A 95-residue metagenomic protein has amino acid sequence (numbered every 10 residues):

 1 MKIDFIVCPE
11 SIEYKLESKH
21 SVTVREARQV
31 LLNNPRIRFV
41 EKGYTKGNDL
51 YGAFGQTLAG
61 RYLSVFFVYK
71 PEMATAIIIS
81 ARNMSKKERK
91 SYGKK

Functional and structural regions predicted by a protein language model:
M1-K95: Ribonuclease/tRNase effector modules and their secretory precursors
